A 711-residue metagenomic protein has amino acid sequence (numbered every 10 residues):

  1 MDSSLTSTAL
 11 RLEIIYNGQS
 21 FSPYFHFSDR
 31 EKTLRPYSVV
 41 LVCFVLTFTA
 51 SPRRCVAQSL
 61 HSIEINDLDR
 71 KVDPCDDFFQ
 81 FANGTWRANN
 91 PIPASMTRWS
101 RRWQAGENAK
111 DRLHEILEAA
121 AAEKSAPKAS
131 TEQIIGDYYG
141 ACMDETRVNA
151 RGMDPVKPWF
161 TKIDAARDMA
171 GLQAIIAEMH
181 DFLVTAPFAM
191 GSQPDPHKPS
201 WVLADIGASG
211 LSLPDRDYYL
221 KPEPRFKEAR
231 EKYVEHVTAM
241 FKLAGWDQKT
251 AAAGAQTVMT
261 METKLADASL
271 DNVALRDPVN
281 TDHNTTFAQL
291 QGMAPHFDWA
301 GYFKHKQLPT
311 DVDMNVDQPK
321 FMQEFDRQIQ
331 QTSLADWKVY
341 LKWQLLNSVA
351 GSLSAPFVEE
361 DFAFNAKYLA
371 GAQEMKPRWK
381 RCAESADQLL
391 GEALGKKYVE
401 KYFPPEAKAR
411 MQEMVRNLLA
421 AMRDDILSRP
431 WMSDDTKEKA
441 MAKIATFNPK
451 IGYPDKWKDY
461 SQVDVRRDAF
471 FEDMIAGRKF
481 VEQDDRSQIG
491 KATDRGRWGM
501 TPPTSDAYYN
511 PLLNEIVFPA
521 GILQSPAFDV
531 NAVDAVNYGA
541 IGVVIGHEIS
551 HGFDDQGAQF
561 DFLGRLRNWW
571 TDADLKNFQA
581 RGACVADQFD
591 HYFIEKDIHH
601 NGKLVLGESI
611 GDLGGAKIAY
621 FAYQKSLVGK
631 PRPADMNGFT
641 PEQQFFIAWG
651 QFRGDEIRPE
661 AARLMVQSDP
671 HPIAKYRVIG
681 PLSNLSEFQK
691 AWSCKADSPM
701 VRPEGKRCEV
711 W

Functional and structural regions predicted by a protein language model:
D2, Y24-D29, Y37: Intrinsic-disorder-associated, low-complexity terminal segments enriched in Asp/Asn/His/Tyr and depleted of Lys/Arg
E13-Y16, E31: Short, positively charged and aromatic/hydrophobic N-terminal segments
V39-T47: Bacterial N-terminal signal peptides
C55-A57: Boundary at the C-terminal end of the N-terminal hydrophobic targeting segment
S59-N66: Short, Gly/Pro- and small/polar-rich lid/capping loops
D73-D76, F81-C142: Active-site-surrounding "flap" and adjacent substrate/cofactor-binding loops of secreted or lumenal enzymes, prototyped
A120-N417: Noncatalytic, helix-rich "gating/capping" subdomain that lines the substrate-entry/channel surface of large enzyme
V258, K264, M293-H296, L308 (+4 more regions): Intrinsically disordered, low-complexity linker/terminal regions across diverse proteins
